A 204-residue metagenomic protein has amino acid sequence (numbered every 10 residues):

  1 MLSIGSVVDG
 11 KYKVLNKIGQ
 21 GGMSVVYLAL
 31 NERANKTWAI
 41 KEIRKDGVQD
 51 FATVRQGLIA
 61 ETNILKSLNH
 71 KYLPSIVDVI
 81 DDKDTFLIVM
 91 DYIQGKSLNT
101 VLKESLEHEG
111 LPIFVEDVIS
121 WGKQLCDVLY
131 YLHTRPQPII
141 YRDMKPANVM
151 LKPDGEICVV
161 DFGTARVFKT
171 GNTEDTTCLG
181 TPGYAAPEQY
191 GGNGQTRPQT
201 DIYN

Functional and structural regions predicted by a protein language model:
L15-G21, V26: Protein kinase glycine-rich loop
G47-S67: AlphaC helix of the eukaryotic protein kinase fold
V79: Activation-segment/catalytic-loop signature of the eukaryotic protein kinase fold
K83-S97, V101: Conserved short submotifs of the Hanks-type protein kinase catalytic core that shape the nucleotide-binding pocket
W121-G122: Activation segment signature within eukaryotic-like protein kinase domains
C126-I139: Protein kinase catalytic-loop region centered on the HRD/HxD motif
D175-E188: Conserved activation segment of eukaryotic-like protein kinases, specifically the C-terminal portion of the activation
